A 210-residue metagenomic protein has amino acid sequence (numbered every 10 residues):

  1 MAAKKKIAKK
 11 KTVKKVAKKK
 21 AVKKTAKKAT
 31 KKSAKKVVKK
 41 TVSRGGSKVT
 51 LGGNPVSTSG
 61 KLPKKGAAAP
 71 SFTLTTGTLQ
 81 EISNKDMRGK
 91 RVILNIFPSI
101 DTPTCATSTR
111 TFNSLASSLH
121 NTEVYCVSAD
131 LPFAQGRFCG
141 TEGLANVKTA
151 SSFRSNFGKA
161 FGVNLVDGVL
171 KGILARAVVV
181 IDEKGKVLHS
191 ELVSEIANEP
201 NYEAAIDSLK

Functional and structural regions predicted by a protein language model:
A2-A3, I7-T41: Low-complexity, polybasic segments enriched for Lys interleaved with small residues
A3-K4, K32-K210: Chalcogenol-based redox active-site neighborhoods
